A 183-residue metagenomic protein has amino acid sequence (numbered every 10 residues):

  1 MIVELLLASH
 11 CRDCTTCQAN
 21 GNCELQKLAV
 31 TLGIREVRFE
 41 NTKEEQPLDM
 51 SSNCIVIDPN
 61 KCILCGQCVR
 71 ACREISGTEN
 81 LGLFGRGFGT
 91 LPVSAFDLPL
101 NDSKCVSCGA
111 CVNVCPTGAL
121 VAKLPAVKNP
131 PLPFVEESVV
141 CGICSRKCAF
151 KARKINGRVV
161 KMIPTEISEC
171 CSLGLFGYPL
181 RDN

Functional and structural regions predicted by a protein language model:
M1-S107, N113-G142, R146-F150, I155-R158 (+2 more regions): Fe-S ferredoxin-like electron-transfer domains and their immediately adjacent linker/connector regions across
L173: Conformationally flexible catalytic loops at phosphate/diphosphate-handling active centers
